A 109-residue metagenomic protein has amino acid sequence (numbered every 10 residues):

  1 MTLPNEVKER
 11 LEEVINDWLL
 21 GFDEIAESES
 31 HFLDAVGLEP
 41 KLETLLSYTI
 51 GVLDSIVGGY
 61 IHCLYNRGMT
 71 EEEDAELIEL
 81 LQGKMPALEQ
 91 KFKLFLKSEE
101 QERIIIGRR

Functional and structural regions predicted by a protein language model:
M1-A35: Short terminal alpha-helical segments
K8, E12, L19, I50 (+5 more regions): Residue-level detector of alpha-helical secondary structure
D23, E27, G58-N66, Q90-K93 (+1 more regions): Charged/polar positions within long, soluble alpha-helices
S28-S30, S47, S55, S98: Generic serine detector
V36-P40: Short secondary-structure transition hinges
L42-M85: Amphipathic protein-protein interaction modules
E71-R109: Amphipathic alpha-helical binding modules
